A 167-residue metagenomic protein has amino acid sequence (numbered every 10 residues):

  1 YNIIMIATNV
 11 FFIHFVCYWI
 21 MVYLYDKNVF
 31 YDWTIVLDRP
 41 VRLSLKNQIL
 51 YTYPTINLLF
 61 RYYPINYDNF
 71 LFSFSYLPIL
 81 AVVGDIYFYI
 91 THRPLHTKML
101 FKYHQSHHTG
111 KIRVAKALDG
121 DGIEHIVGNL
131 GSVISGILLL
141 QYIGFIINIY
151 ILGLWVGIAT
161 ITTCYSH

Functional and structural regions predicted by a protein language model:
Y1-I149: Non-catalytic, topology-defining segments of multipass membrane proteins
F145-H167: Functionally important transmembrane alpha-helices
